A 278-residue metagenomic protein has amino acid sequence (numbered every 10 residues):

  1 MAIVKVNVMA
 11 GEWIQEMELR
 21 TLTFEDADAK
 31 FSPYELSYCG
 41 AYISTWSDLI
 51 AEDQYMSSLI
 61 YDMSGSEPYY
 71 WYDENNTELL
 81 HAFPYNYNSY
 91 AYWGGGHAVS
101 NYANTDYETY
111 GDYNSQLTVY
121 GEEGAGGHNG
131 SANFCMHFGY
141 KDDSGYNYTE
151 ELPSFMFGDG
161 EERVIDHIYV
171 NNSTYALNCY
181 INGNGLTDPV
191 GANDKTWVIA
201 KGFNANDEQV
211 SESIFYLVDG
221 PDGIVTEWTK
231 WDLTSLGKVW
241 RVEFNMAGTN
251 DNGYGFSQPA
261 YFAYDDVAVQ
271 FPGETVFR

Functional and structural regions predicted by a protein language model:
M1, Y148-D159, G255-Q258: Short aromatic-glycine motifs in intrinsically disordered, low-complexity regions
I3-L19, F271-R278: Low-complexity, Pro/Thr/Ser/Gly/Ala-rich linker/spacer regions in secreted, extracellular modular proteins
M17-L152, G160: N-terminal targeting leaders for non-cytosolic proteins
G160-H167, V239: Extended extracellular/luminal ectodomain segments enriched in beta-structured repeat modules
Y169-N171: Short edge beta-strand/loop segments characteristic of extracellular beta-sandwich folds
C179-V198: Short coil-to-beta strand junction motifs in C2/discoidin
A192-R278: Terminal, low-complexity interaction segments
